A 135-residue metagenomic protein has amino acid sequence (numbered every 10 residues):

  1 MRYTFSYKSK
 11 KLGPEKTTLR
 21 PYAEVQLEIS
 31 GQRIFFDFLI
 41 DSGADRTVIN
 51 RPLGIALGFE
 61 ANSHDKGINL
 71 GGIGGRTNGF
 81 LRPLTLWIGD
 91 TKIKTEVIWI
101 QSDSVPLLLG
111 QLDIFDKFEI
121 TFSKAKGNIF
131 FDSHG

Functional and structural regions predicted by a protein language model:
M1-G135: Pepsin/retropepsin-fold aspartyl endopeptidases
